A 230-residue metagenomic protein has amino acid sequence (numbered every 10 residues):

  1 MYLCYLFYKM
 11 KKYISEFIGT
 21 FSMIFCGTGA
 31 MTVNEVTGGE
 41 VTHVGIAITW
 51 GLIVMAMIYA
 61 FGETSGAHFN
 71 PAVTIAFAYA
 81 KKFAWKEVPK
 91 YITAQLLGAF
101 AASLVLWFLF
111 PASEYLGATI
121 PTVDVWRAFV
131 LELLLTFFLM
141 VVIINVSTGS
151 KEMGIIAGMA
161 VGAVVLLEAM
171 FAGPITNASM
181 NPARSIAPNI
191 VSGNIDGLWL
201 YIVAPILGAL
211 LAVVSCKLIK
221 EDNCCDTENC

Functional and structural regions predicted by a protein language model:
Y2-C230: Membrane-interface helix-loop junctions and terminal tails of multi-pass membrane proteins
